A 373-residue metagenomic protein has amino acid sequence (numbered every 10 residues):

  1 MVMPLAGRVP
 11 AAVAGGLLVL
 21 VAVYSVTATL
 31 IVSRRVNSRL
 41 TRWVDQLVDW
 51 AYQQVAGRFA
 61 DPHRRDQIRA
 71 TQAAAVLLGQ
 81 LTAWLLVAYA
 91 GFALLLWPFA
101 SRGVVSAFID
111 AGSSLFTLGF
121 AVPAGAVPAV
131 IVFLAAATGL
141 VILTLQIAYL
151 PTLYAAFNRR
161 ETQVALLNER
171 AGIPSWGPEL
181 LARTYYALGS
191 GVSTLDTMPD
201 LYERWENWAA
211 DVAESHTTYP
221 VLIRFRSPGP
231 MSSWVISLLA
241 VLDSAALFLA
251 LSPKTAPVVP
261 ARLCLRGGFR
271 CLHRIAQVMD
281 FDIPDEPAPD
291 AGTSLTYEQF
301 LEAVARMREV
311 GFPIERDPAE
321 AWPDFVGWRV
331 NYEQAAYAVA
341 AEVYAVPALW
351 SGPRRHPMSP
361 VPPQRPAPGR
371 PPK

Functional and structural regions predicted by a protein language model:
L5-G15, A70, G125-V132: Membrane-water interface of alpha-helical transmembrane segments
G7-R39: Transmembrane alpha-helix/interfacial motif
L18-S25, L77-T162, D243: Pore domain of cation channels
I31-A60, R159-S175: Membrane-interface amphipathic/juxtamembrane segments adjacent to transmembrane helices
L40-V55, F108-L115, G119, L134 (+3 more regions): Hydrophobic alpha-helical segments of integral membrane proteins, encompassing both true transmembrane helices
R58-V76: Cytosolic juxtamembrane amphipathic/interface segments immediately preceding and feeding into a transmembrane helix
T162-L238, D243: Non-transmembrane accessory domains of multi-pass membrane transporters/channels
A171, I223-R226, P230-K373: Soluble C-terminal extramembrane regulatory/interaction domains of multi-pass membrane proteins
